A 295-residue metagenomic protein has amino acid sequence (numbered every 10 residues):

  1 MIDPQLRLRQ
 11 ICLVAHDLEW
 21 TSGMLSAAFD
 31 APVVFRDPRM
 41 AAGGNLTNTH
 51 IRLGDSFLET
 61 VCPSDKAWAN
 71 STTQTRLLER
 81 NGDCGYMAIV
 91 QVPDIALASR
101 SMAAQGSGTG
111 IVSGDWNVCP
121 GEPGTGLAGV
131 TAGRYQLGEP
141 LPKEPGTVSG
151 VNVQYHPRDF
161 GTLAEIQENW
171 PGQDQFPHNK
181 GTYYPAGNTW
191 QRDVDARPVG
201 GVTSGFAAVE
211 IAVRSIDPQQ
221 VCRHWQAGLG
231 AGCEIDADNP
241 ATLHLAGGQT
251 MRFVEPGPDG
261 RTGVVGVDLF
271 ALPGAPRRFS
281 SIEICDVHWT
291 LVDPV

Functional and structural regions predicted by a protein language model:
M1-S22, D83-V90, N169-C222, V267: N-terminal beta-strand motif that seeds the catalytic metal site of vicinal oxygen chelate
M1-T72, G85, H224-A227: An N-terminus-focused feature that recognizes amino-terminal "leader" regions
R7-H16, T49-G54, T73-M102, Y155 (+3 more regions): Vicinal oxygen chelate
G23-R39, Y135, P145-P157, A208-I216: Short N-terminal helix-initiation segments at or just after the protein's N-terminus
E59, S99-G205, E234, D238 (+2 more regions): Vicinal oxygen chelate
S64-E79, K180-N188: Short, flexible helix-coil linker/hinge segments at the edges of structured domains or between repeats
